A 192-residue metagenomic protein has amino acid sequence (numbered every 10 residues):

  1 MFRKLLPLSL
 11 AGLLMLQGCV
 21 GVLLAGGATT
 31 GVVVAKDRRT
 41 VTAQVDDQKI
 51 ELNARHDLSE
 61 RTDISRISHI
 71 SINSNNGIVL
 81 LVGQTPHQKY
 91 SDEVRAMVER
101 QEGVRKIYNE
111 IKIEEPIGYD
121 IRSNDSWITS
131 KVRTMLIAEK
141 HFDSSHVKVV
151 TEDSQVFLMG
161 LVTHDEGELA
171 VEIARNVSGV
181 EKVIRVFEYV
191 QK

Functional and structural regions predicted by a protein language model:
F2-K4, L10-L14, V20-K192: N-terminal targeting leaders
